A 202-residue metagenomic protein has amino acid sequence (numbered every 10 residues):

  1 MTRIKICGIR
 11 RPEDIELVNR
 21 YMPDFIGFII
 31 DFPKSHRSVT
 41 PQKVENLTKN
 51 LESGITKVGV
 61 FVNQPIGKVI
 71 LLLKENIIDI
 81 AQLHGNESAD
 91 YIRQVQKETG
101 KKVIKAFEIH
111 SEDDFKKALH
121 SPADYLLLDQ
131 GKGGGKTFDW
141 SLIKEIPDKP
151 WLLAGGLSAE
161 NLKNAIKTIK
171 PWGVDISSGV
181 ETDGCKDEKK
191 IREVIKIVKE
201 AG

Functional and structural regions predicted by a protein language model:
M1-L128, G133-G202: Conserved N-terminal beta1-alpha1 strand-loop-helix module at the mouth
